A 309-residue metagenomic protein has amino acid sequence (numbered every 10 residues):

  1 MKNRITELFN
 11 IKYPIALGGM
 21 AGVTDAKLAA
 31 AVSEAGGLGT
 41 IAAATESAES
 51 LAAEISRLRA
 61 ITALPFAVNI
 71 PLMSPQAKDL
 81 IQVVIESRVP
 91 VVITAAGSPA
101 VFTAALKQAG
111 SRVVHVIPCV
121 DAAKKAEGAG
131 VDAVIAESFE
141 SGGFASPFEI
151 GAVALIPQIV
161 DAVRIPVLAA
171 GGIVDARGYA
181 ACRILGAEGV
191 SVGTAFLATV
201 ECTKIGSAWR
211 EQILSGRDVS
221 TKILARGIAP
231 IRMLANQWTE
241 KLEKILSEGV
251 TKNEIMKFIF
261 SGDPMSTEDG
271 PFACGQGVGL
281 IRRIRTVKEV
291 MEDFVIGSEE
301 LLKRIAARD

Functional and structural regions predicted by a protein language model:
M1-A162, P166: Active-site entrance/lid segments in N-terminal catalytic domains of soluble metabolic enzymes
S146-L168, V174-D309: Conserved active-site-proximal phosphate/metal-binding subdomains
